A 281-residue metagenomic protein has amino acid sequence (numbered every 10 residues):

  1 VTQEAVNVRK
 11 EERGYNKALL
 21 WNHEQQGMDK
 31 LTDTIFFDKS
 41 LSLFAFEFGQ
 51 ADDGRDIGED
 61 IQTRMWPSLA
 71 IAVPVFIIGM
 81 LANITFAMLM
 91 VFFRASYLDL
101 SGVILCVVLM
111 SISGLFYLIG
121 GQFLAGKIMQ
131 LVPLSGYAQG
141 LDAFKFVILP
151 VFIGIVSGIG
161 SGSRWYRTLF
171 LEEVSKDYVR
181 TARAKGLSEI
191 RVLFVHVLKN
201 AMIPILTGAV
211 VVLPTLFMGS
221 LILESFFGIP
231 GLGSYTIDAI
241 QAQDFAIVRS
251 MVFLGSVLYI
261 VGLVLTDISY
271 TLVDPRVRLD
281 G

Functional and structural regions predicted by a protein language model:
V1, I104-P133, I153-S157, R164: Membrane-water interface segments at the C-terminal ends of transmembrane alpha-helices in multi-pass inner-membrane
V1-D33, M129-F146: Hydrophobic alpha-helical transmembrane segments of membrane transport/permease proteins and related membrane-embedded
K17, Q26-K39, D56, S96 (+4 more regions): Coil-to-alpha-helix initiation sites in intrinsically disordered, low-complexity, charged segments
H23-M80, I84: An internal, D/E-rich "acidic patch" concept
L31, I35, K39, D56 (+10 more regions): Amphipathic alpha-helical recognition patches that constitute DNA-binding helices
D38-S42, Q122-F123, G154, E224: Generic alpha-helical structural context detector
L43-E47, A51, I128-V132, E173: A short secondary-structure junction motif
M65-L98, G114, Q139-G281: Alpha-helical transmembrane segments of integral membrane proteins, especially multi-pass inner/plasma-membrane
